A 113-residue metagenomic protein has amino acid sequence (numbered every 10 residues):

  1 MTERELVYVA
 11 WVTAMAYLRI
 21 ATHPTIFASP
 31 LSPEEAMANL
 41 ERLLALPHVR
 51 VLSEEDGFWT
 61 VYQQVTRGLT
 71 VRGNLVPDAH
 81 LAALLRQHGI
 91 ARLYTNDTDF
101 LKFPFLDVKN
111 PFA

Functional and structural regions predicted by a protein language model:
M1-Y8, V12-G73, A83, D107: PIN-domain endoribonuclease scaffold, especially VapC-family toxins
R72, A91-L93, L101: Generic secretory/membrane-interface signal
L75-R92: Acidic, metal-associated active-site segment
D99-L106: Short loop/helix-cap segments at secondary-structure boundaries that form the rim of catalytic
D107-A113: Short beta-strand->loop
